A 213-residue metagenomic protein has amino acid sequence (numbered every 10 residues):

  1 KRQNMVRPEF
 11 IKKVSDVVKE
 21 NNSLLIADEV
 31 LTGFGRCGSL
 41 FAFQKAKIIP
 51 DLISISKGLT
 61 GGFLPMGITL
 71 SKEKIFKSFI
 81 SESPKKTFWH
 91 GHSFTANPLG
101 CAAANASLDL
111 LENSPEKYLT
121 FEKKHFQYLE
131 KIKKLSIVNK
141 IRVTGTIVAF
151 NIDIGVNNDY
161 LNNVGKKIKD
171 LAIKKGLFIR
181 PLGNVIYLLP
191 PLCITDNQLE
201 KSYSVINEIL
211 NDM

Functional and structural regions predicted by a protein language model:
K1-M213: Conserved N-terminal phosphate-binding loop of PLP-dependent enzymes in the Aspartate aminotransferase
